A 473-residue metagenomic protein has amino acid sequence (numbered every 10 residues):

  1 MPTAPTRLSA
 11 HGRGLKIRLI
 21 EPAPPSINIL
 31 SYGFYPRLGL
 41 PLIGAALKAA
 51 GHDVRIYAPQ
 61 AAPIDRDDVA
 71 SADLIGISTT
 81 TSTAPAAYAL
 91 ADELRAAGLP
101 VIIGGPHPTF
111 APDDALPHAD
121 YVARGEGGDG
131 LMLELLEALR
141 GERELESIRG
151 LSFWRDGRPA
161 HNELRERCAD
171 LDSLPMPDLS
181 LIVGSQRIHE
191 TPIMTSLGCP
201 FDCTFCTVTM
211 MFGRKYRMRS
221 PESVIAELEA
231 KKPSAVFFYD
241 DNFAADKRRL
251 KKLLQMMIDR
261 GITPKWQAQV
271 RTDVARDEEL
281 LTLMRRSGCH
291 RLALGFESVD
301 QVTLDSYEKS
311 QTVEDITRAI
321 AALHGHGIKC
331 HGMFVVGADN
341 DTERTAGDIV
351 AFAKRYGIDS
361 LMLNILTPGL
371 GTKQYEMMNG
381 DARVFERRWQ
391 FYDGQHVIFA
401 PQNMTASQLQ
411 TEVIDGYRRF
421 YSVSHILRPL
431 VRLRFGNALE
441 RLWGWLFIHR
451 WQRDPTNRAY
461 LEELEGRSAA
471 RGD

Functional and structural regions predicted by a protein language model:
M1-P22, K48-I56, D68, K373-Q390 (+1 more regions): Radical SAM enzyme core and accessory elements
P2-R18, A23-P25, L145-I148, F153-T195 (+1 more regions): N-terminal [4Fe-4S]-dependent radical SAM core
L15-K16, G33, G39, I43-C168 (+1 more regions): Glycine-rich beta-alpha loop elements in corrinoid/cobalamin-binding modules across cobalamin-dependent enzymes
S26-I27, D114, F201, K247-R248 (+5 more regions): Flexible glycine/acidic-rich beta-alpha junction loops that bind and position SAM and/or redox cofactors in anaerobic
D73-L74, T81, L254-M257, T342-I358: Short, electropositive alpha-helical surface patch
I102-I103, A123, Q267, A293 (+2 more regions): Structural detector of well-ordered beta-strand residues that form the stable sheet scaffold of enzyme domains
D114-L133, L281-L292, D348-L363: Structural recognition of alpha->loop->beta junctions
D172-H331, A338, R344, A351: Radical SAM [4Fe-4S] cluster-binding motif and immediate context
